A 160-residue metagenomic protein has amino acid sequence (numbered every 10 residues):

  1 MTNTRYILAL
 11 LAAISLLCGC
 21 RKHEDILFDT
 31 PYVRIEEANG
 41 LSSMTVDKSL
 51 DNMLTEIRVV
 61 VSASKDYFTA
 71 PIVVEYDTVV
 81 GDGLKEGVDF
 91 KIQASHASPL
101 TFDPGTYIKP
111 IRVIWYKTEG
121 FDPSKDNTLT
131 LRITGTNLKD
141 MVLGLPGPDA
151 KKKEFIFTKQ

Functional and structural regions predicted by a protein language model:
M1-L8: Bacterial N-terminal signal peptides that target proteins for export
L10-A12: Hydrophobic alpha-helical targeting segments used for export or membrane insertion
L16-G19: C-terminal motif of bacterial Sec signal peptides marking the signal peptidase cleavage site
R21-Q160: Short boundary segments that mark the start of a structured unit
